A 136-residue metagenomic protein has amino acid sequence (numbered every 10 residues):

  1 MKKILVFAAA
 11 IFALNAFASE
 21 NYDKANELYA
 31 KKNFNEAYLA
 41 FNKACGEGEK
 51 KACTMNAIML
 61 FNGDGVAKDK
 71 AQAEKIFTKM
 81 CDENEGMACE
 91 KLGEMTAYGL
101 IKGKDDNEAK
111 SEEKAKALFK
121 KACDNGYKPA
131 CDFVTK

Functional and structural regions predicted by a protein language model:
I4-A13: Sec-dependent N-terminal signal peptides
L14-A18: Sec/Tat signal peptide C-region and signal peptidase I cleavage site
S19-E36, K43: Alpha-helical segment of the N-proximal tetratricopeptide repeat
N21-L28, M55-N62, K91-G103, F133-K136: Hydrophobic face of amphipathic alpha-helices that form TPR/SEL1-like repeat modules and related alpha-solenoid
L28, G46-K50, N62-D64, E83-E85 (+3 more regions): Short helix-capping/linker turns of helical repeat alpha-solenoids
